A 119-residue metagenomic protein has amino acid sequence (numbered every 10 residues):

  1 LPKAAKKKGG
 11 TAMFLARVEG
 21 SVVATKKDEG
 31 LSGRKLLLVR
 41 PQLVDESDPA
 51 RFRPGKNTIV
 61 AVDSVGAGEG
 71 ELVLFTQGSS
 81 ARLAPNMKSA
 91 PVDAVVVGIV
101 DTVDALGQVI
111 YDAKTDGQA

Functional and structural regions predicted by a protein language model:
L1-A12: Short, Lys/Arg-enriched N-terminal segments with co-localized hydrophobic residues within the first ~10-30 amino acids
S21, Q42, G78-S79: Short, surface-exposed secondary-structure boundary micro-motifs
L31-V39: Short aromatic-glycine-enriched beta-strand elements
R51-I59: Short, structured beta-strand/loop micro-motifs enriched in basic residues and often containing a Trp
S80-Q118: C-terminal structural segments of small proteins and small subunits
